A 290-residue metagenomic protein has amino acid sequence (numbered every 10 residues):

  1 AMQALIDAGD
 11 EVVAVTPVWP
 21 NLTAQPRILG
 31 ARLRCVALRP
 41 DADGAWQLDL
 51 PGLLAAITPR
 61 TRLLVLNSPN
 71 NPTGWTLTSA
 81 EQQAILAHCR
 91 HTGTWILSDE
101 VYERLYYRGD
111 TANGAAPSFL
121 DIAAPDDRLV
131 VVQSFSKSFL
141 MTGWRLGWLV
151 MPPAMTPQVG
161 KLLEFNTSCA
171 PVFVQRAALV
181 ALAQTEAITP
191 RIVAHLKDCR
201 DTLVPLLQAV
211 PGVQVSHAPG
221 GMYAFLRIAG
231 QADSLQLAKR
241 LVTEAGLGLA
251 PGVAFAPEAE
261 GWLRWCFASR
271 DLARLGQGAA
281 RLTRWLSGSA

Functional and structural regions predicted by a protein language model:
A1-A290: PLP-dependent class I/II
